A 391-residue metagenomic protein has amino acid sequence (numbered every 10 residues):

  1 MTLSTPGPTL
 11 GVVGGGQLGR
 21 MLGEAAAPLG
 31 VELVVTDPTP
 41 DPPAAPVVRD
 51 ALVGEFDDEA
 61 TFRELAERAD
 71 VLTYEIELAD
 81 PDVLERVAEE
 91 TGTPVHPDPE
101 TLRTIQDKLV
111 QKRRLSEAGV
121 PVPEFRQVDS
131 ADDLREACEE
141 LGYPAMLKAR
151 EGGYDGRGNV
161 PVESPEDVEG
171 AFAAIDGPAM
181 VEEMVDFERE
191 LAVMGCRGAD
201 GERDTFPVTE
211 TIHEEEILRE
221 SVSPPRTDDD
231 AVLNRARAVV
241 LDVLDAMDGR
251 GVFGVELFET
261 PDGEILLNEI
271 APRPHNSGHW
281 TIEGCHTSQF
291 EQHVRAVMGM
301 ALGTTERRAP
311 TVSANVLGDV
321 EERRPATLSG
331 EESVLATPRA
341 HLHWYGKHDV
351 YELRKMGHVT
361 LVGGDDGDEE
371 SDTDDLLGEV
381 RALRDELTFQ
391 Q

Functional and structural regions predicted by a protein language model:
M1-T101, I105-Q106, D132: ATP-binding N-terminal substructure of ATP-dependent carboxylate-amine bond-forming enzymes
P8, P123, R157, R189-L191 (+6 more regions): Change "...and in nucleic-acid phosphodiester-cleaving endonucleases..." to "...and in nucleic-acid processing enzymes
T104-A192, C196-E214, R219-V243: Active-site nucleotide/adenylate-binding loops and adjacent lid/helix of ATP-dependent enzymes
G195, E264-P274: A short beta-strand motif that forms the metal-chelation/ATP-contact edge of phosphoryl-transfer active sites
R197-E202, T260-G263, G363-D365: Short acidic-glycine loop/turn motifs at beta-strand connectors
R237-G254, A271-V320: Active-site "cap" helix and flanking loop/linker of ATP-utilizing ligase/carboxylase catalytic domains
R295-Q391: Peripheral (often C-terminal) accessory segments that flank ATP-dependent C-N-forming ligase machineries
